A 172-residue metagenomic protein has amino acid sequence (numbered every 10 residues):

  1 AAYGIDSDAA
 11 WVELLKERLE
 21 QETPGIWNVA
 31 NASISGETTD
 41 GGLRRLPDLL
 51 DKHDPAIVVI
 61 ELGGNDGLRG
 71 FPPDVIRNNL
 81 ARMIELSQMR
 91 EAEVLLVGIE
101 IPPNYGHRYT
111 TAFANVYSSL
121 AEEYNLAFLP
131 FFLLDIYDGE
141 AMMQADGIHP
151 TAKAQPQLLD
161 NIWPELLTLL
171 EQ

Functional and structural regions predicted by a protein language model:
A1-G4: Short glycine-rich His-centered loop
S7-D8, Y109: Single-residue recognition of alpha-helix boundary sites
D8-W11, T38-G42: Conserved donor sugar-nucleotide recognition element shared by glycan-biosynthetic enzymes
L14-Q21, G25, A30, G41-Q172: Alpha-helical cap/lid subdomain in secreted, periplasmic, or secretory-pathway luminal O-acyl-processing enzymes
S33-S35: Short, solvent-exposed turn/loop segments enriched in Gly/Ser/Thr/Pro and often Arg
